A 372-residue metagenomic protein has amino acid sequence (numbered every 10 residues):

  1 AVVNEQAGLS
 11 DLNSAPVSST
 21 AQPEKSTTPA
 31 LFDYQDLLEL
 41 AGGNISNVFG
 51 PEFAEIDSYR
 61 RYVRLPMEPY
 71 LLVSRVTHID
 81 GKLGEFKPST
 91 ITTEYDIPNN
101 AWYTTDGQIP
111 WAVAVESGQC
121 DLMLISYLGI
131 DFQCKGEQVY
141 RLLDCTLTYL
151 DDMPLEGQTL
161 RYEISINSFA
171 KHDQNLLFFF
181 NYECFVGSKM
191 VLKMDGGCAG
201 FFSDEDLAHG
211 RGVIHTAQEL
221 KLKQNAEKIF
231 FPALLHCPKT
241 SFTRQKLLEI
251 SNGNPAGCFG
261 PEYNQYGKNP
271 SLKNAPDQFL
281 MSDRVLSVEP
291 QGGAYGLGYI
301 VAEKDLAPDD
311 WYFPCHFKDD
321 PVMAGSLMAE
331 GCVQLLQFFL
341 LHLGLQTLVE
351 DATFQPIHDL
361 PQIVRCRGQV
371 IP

Functional and structural regions predicted by a protein language model:
V2-A112, F132-Q133, L150-E156, F169-F179 (+7 more regions): Non-catalytic linker/capping segments at the edges of enzyme domains
W111-Q133, S326-A329, V333-L335, F339-L343: Beta-strand/loop-rich accessory regions of lumenal/periplasmic or secreted enzymes, predominantly carbohydrate-active
K135-L143, A352-T353: N-terminal short leaders/motifs
R141-T146, I357-V364: Short, structured beta-strand/loop micro-motifs enriched in basic residues and often containing a Trp
D144, R161-E163, L335, P361: Catalytic core of the SET domain in histone-lysine N-methyltransferases, recognizing conserved active-site
G157-S168, D359, P372: Phosphate/diphosphate-binding loops
